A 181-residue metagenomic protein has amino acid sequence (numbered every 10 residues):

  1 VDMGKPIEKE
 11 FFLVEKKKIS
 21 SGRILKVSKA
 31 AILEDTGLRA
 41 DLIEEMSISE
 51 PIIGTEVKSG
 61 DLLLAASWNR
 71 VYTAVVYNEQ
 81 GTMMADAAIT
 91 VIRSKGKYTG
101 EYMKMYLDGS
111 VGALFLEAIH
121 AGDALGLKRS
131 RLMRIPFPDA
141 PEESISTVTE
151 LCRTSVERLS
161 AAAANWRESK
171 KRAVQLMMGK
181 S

Functional and structural regions predicted by a protein language model:
V1-S21, P141-S181: Non-catalytic DNA-recognition/assembly elements of restriction-modification systems
D2-K16, A30-S59: Sequence-specific dsDNA recognition surfaces
K16-I24, R39-I43, G54-V57, V75-A87 (+1 more regions): Short, surface-exposed loop/turn microsegments at beta-strand edges and helix-strand junctions
L25-S28, L62-A65: Short hydrophobic-aromatic micro-motifs
T55, L64-D108: A short beta-sheet element
V76-N78, E117-G122: Short amphipathic beta-strand starts and helix->beta connectors
T82-T90, A121-T147: A short glycine-rich beta-alpha junction/loop motif
